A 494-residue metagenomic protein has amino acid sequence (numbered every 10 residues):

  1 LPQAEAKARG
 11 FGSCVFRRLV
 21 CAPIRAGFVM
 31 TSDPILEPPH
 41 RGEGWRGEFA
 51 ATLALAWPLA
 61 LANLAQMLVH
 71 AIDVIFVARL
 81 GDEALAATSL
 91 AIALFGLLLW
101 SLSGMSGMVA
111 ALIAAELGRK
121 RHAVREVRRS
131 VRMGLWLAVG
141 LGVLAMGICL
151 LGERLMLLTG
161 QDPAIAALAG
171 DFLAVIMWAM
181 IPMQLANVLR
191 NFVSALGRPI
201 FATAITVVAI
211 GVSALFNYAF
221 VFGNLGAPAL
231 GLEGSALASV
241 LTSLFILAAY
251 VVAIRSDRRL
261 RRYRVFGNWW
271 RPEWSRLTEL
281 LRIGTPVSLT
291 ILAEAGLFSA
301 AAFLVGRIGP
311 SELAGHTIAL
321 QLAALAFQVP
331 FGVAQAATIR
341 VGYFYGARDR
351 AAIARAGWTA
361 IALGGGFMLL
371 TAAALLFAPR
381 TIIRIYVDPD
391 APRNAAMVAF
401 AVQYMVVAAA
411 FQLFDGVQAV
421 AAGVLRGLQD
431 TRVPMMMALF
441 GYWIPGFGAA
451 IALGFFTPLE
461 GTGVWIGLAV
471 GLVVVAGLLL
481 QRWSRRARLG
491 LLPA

Functional and structural regions predicted by a protein language model:
R17-L19, P23-A56, I113-I181, V212 (+3 more regions): Short alpha-helical transmembrane segments in multi-pass integral membrane proteins
E43-I75, R79-L80, G96-L112, A138-M146 (+4 more regions): N-terminal transmembrane alpha-helices
A54-D73, V175, A186, A209 (+5 more regions): Transmembrane helical elements of multi-pass membrane transporters/channels
L64, L68-A86, R154-P163, A219-L230 (+5 more regions): Helix-terminus/linker motif at the lipid-water interface of multi-pass membrane proteins
A65, V69, L98-L102, L144 (+13 more regions): Residue-level hotspots within pore-lining transmembrane alpha-helices of multi-pass secondary transporters
V77-G96, A164-D171, L232-E233, L237 (+4 more regions): Interfacial/gating helices of multi-pass transporter permease domains
L85-M146, M183-A202, G315-F377, D415-M437: Small-residue-rich hydrophobic transmembrane alpha-helices
S106, A110, I176-A195, A202-I210 (+6 more regions): Short runs within selected transmembrane alpha-helices of multi-pass transporters and secretion channels
